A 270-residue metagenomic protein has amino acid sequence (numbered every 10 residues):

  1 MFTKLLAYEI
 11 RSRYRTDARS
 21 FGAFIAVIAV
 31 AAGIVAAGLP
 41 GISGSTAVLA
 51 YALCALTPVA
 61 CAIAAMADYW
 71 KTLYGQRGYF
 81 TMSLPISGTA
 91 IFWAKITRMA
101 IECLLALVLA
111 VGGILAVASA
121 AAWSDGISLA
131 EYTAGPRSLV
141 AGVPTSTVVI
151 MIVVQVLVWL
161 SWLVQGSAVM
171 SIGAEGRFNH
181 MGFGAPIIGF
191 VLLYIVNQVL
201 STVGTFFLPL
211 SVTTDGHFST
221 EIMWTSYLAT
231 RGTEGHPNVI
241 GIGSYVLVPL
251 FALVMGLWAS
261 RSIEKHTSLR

Functional and structural regions predicted by a protein language model:
M1-R77, G88-R270: Hydrophobic alpha-helical transmembrane segments of membrane proteins
S83-S87: Short helix-to-coil transition segments within interhelical loops that connect adjacent transmembrane helices
